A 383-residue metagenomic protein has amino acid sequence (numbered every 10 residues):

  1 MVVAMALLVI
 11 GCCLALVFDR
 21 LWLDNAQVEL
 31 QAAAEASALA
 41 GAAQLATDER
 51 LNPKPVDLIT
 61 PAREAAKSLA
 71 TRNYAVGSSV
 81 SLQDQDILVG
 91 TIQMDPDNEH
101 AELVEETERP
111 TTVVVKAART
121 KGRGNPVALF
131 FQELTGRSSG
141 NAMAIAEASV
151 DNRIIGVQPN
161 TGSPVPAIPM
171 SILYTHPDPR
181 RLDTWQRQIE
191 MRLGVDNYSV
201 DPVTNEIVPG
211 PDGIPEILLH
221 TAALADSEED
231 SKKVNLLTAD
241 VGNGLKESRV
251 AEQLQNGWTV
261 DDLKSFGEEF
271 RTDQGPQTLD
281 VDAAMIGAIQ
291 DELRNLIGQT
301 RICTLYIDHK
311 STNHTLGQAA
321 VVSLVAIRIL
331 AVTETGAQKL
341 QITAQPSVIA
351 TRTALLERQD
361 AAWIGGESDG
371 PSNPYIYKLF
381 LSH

Functional and structural regions predicted by a protein language model:
M1, V89-T91: Glycine-centered small-residue hotspots that permit tight backbone geometry or close packing
M1-S68: Alpha-helical assembly-interface signal, strongest on the long, hydrophobic N-terminal helix that forms
A40, Q44, R72-V76, A118 (+1 more regions): Conserved, well-folded catalytic cores of nucleic-acid-processing and energy-transducing macromolecular machines
A43-A46, R50, A75, S79 (+1 more regions): A generic secondary-structure boundary signal that marks alpha-helix termini
L51-T60, E64-K67, Q83-D86, Q93-V114 (+1 more regions): N-linked glycosylation sequons
T71-D86: Short secondary-structure junctions
